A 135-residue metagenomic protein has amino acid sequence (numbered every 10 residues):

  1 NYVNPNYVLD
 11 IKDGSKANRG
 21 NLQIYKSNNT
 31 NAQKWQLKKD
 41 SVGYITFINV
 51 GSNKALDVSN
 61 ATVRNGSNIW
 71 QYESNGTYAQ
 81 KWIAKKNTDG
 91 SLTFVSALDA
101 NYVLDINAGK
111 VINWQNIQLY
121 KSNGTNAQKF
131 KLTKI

Functional and structural regions predicted by a protein language model:
N1-K16, N31-V63, K81-V111, N126-I135: Extracellular glycan-recognition/adhesion modules and their associated mucin-like linkers
G20-K26, S67-E73, Q115-Y120: Aromatic-rich beta-strand patches that line glycan-recognition/binding surfaces of extracellular proteins
K26-A32, E73-A79: Beta-loop motif signature
